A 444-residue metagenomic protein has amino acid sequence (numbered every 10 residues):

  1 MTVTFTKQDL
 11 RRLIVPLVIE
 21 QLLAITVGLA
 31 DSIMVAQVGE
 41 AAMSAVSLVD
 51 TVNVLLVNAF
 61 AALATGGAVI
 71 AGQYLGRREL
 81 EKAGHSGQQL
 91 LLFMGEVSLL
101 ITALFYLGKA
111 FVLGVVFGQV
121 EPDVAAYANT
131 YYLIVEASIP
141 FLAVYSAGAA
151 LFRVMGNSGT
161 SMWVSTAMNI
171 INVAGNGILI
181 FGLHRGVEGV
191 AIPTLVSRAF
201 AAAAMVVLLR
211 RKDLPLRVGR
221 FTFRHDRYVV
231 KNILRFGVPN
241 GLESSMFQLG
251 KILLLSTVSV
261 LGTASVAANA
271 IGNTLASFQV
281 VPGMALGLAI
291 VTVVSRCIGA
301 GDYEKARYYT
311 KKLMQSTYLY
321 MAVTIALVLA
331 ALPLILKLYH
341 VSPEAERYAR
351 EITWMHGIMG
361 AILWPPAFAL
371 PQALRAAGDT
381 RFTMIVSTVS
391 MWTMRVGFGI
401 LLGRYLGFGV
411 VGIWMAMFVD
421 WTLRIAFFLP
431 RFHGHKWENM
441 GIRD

Functional and structural regions predicted by a protein language model:
M1-L17, A71-S138, I171, G182-V238 (+2 more regions): Short alpha-helical transmembrane segments in multi-pass integral membrane proteins
T2-I33, Q37-V38, V54-G66, I70 (+5 more regions): N-terminal transmembrane alpha-helices
R12-D31, I134, M168, S197-A201 (+3 more regions): Transmembrane helical elements of multi-pass membrane transporters/channels
L22, T26-S44, L113-P122, I178-R185 (+5 more regions): Helix-terminus/linker motif at the lipid-water interface of multi-pass membrane proteins
L29-I33, A147-L151, I170-I178, V206 (+6 more regions): Alpha-helical transmembrane segments of multipass membrane proteins
V35-V54, S86, P122-T130, V187-E188 (+6 more regions): Interfacial/gating helices of multi-pass transporter permease domains
M43-A103, Y145-S161, L255, V266-L332 (+1 more regions): Small-residue-rich hydrophobic transmembrane alpha-helices
A64, I134-R153, S161-N172, V190-M205 (+5 more regions): Short runs within selected transmembrane alpha-helices of multi-pass transporters and secretion channels
